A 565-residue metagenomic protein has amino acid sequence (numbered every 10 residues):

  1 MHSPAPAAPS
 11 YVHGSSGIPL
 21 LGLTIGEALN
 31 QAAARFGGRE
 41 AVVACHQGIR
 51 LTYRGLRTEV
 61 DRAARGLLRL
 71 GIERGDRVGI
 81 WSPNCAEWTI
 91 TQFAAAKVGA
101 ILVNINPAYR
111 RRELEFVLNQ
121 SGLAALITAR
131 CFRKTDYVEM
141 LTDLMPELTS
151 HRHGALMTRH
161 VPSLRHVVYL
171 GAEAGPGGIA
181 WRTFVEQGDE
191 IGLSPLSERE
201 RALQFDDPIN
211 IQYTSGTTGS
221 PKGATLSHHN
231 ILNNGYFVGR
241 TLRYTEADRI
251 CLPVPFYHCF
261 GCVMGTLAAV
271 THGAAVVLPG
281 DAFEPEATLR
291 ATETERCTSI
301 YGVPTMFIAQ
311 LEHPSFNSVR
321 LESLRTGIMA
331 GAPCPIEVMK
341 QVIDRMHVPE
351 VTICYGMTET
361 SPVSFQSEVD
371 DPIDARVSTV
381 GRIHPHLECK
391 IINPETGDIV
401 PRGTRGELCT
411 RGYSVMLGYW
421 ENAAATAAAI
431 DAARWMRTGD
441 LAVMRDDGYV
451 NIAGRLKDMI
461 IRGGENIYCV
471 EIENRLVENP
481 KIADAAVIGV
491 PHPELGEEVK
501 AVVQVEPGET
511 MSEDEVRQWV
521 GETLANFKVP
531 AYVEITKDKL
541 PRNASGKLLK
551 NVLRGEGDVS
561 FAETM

Functional and structural regions predicted by a protein language model:
S3-P6, A28-T52, A174-G175: AMP-dependent adenylate-forming
L21, A41-F93, R110-E115, A180-D189 (+2 more regions): Conserved AMP-binding/adenylate-forming core of the ANL superfamily
G37-E40, H160-L164, V168-G175, I179-Y213 (+2 more regions): Conserved pre-ATP/AMP-binding loop-to-beta segment of ANL
R57-R62, I191-S194, F205, N210 (+3 more regions): Conserved structural elements of the adenylate-forming
L70, V98-E186, P507-E509: Structural core segment of the AMP-binding/adenylate-forming
Y109-L118, L126-R130, I300, G412 (+7 more regions): AMP-binding/adenylate-forming catalytic core of the ANL superfamily
V185-D189, A274, T294-G302, L311-A375 (+1 more regions): Gly/Ser/Thr-rich phosphate-binding loop
L232-R249, Y257-S299, H313: Conserved AMP-binding/adenylation subdomain of ANL enzymes
